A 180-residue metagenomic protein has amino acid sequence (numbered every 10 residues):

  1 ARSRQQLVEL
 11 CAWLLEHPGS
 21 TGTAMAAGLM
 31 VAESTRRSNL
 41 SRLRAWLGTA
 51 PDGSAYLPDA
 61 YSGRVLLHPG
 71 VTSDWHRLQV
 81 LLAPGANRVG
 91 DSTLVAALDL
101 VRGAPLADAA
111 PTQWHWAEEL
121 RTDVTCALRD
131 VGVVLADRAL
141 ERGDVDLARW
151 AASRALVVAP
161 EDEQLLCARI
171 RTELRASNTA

Functional and structural regions predicted by a protein language model:
A1-Q164, L174-A180: Intrinsically disordered, low-complexity protein-interaction/activation regions
